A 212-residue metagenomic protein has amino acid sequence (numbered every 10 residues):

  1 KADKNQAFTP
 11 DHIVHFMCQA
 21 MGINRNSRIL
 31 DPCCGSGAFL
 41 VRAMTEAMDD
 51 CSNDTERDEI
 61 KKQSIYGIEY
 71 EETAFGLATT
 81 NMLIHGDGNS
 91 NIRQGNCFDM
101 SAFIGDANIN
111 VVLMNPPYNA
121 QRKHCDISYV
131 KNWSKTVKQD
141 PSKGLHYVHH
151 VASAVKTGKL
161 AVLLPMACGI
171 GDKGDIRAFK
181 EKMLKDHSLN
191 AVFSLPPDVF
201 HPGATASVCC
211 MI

Functional and structural regions predicted by a protein language model:
K1-A2: Long recognition/docking surfaces used for binding and targeting
A7-M114, N119, P165-A167: Conserved S-adenosyl-L-methionine
Q63, V130-K135, L195-P196: Short beta-alpha connecting loops at secondary-structure transitions that line or flank enzyme active sites
G67-I68, V111, V137-P141, A152: Hydrophobic alpha-helical scaffolding
Y118-Q121, Y129-P141: Conserved catalytic motifs of ABC-family nucleotide-binding domains
Q121-C125, D172: Conserved ATPase-coupling elements of RecA-like P-loop NTPase cores
S128-N132, R177-K180: Glycine-rich, phosphate-binding/catalytic loops in enzymes
Q139-V199, G203-M211: Conserved Class I SAM-dependent methyltransferase catalytic core
